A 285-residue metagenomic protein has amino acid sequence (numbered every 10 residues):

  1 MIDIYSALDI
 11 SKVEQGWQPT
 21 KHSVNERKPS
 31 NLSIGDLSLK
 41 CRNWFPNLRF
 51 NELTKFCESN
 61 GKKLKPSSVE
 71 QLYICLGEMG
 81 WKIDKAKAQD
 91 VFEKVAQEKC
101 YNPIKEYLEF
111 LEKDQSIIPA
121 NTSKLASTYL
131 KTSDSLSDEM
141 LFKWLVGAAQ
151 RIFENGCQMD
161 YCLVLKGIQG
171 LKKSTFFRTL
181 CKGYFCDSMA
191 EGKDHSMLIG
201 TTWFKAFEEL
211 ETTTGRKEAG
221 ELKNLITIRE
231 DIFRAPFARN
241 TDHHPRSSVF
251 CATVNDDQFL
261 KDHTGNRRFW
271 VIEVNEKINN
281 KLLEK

Functional and structural regions predicted by a protein language model:
M1-A120, S135-E139: N-terminal nucleic-acid engagement/recognition segments and initiation subdomains in replication, restriction
V95-F204: P-loop NTPase catalytic core of nucleic-acid-dependent motor ATPases
S133-S135, E276-E284: Short, polar/flexible loop-turn hinges at active-site or ligand-entry regions and domain interfaces
H195-T201, A235-T253: AAA+/SF3 P-loop NTPase mechanochemical coupling elements
T201-W203, I228, R246-V249, T264-W270: Short glycine-/polar-rich loops that comprise or flank the Walker A/P-loop and associated switch/sensor motifs
F204-I226, F259-N266: Conserved AAA+/SF3 P-loop NTPase catalytic/coupling segment centered on the Walker-B
A219-D242: Conserved catalytic/switch belt of AAA+ P-loop NTPases
L260-N279: A short helix-turn-beta junction within AAA+ P-loop NTPase domains corresponding to the substrate/partner-engaging
